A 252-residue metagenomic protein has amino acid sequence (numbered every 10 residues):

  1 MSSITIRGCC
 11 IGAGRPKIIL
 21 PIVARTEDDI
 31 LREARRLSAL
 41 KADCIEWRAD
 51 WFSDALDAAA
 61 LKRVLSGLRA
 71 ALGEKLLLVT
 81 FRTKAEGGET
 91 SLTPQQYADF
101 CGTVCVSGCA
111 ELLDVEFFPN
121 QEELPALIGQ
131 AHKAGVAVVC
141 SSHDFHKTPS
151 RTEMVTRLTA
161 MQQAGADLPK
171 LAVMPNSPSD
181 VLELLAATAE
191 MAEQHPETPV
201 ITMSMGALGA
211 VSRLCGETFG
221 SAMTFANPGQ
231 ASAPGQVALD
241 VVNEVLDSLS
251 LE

Functional and structural regions predicted by a protein language model:
M1-R7: Short beta-strand/loop segment at the start of cytosolic alpha/beta domains
S3, R15-K133, H143-K147: Active-site beta->alpha loop and helix N-cap motifs at the rims of alpha/beta catalytic domains
G8-R15: Eukaryotic low-complexity, non-globular regulatory regions
G102, L112, F117-E252: Catalytic alpha/beta core domains of metabolic enzymes, predominantly
